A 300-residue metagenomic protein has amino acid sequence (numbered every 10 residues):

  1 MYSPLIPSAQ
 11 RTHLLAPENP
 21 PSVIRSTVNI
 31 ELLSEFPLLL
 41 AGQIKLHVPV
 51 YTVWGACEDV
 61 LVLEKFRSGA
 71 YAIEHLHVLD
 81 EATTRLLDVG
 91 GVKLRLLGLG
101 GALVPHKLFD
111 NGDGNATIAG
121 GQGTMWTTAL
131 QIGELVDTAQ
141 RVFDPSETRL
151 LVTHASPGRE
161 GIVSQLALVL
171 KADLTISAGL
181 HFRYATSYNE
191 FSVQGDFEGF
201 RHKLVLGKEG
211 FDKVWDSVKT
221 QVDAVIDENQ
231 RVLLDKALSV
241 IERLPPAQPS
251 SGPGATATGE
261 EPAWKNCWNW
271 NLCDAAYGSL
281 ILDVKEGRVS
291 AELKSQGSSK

Functional and structural regions predicted by a protein language model:
M1, G55-E58, L99-A102, H154-S156 (+2 more regions): Active-site metal-binding loops of divalent metal-dependent hydrolases
M1-L86: Core catalytic region of metal-dependent phosphoesterases/phosphodiesterases, especially metallo-beta-lactamase-like
P4-I24, V89-L150, S298: Active-site-proximal loop/helix segment associated with metal-binding centers of metalloenzymes
F36-L39, P49, E64, Y71 (+6 more regions): Eukaryotic intrinsically disordered and solvent-exposed regulatory patches
P49-Y51, S68, E147-L150, A155-E286 (+1 more regions): Conserved beta-sheet core of the metallophosphoesterase superfamily
V62-L63, K107-F109, S177, T186-S187 (+1 more regions): Intrinsically disordered, low-complexity regions enriched in proline, serine, glycine and charged residues
F66, G90-L94, A185: Long, hydrophobic alpha-helical transmembrane bundles and adjoining juxtamembrane helices/loops of multi-pass integral
K285, K294-K300: Extended non-globular C-terminal regions
